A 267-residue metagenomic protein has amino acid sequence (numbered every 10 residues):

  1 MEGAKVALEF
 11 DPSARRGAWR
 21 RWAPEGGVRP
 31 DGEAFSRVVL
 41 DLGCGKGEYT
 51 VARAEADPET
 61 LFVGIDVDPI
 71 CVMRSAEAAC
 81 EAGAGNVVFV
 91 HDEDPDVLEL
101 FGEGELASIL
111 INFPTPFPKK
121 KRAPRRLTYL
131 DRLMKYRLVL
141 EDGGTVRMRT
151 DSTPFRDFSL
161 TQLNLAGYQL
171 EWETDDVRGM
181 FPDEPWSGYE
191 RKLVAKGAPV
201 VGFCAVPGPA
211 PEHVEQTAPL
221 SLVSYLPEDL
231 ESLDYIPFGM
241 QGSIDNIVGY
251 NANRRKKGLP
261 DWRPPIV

Functional and structural regions predicted by a protein language model:
M1-D31, T174-V267: SAM/dcSAM-binding transferase cores
G43: Conserved S-adenosyl-L-methionine
G47-E48: Glycine-rich SAM-binding Motif I of class I
D68: Conserved SAM/SAH-binding beta-strand->alpha-helix loop
E77-E103: S-adenosyl-L-methionine
T128-D142: A short glycine-rich, Lys/Arg-flanked "PGG" loop and its adjoining helix->strand segment in the class I
R132-M134, D157-D176: Conserved Class I S-adenosyl-L-methionine
G143-T150: Conserved beta-strand signature within the Rossmann-like core of class I S-adenosyl-L-methionine
